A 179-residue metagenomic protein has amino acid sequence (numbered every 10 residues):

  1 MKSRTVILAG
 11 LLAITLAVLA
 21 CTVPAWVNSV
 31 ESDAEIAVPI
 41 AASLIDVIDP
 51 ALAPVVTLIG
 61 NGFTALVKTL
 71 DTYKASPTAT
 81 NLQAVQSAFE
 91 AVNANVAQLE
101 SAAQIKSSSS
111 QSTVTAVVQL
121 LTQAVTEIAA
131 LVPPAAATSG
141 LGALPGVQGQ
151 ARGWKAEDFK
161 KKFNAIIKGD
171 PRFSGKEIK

Functional and structural regions predicted by a protein language model:
K2-L8, L12-K179: Cationic, hydrophobic amphipathic alpha-helical membrane-interacting segments
